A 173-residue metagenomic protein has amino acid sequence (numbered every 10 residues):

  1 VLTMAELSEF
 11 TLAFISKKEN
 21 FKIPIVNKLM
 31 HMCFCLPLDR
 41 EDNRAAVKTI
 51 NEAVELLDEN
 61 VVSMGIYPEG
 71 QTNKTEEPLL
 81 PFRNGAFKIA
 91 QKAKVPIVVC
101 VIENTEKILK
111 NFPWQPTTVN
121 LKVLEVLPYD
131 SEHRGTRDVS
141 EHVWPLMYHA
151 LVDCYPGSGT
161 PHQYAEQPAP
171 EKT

Functional and structural regions predicted by a protein language model:
V1-N43: Catalytic core of membrane glycerolipid acyltransferases/transacylases, capturing the structured, soluble-facing
V47-T173: Non-catalytic C-terminal accessory region of glycerolipid acyltransferases and related lyso-lipid remodeling enzymes
